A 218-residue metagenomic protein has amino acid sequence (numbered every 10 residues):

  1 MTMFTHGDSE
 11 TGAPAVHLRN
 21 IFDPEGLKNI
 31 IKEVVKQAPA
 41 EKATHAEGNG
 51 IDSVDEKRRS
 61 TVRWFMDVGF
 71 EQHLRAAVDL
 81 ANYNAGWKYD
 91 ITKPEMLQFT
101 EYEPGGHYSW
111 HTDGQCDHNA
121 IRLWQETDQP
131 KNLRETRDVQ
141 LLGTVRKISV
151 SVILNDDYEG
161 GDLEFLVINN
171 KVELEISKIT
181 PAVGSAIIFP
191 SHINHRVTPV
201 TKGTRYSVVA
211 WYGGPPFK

Functional and structural regions predicted by a protein language model:
M1-I188, H192-K218: Fe(II)/2-oxoglutarate oxygenase catalytic core
